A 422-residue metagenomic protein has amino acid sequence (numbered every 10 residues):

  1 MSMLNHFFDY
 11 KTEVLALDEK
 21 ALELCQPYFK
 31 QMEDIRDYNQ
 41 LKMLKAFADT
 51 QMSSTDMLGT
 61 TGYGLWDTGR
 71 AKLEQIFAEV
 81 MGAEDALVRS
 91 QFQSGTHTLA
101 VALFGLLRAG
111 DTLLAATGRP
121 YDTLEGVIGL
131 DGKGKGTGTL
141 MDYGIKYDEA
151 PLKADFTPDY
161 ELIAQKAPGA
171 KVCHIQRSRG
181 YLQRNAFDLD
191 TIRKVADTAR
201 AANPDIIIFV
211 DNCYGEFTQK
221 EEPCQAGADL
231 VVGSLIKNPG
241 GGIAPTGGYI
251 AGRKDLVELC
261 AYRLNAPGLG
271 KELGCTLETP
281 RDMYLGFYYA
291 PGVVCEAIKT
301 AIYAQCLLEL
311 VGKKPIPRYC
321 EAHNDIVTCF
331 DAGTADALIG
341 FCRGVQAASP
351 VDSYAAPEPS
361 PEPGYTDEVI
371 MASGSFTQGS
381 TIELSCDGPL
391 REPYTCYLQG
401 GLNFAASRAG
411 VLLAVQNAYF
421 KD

Functional and structural regions predicted by a protein language model:
L4-Q26, E33, K42-D56, L65 (+8 more regions): Conserved PLP-enzyme active-site core in the AAT-like
T60, L87-S90, I326-D331: Short glycine-rich or small-residue beta-strand-to-loop segments that form or flank ligand, phosphate, metal/Fe-S
Y63-G69: N-terminal small-domain helix-loop-helix segment of the aminotransferase-like
A71, F77-G82, S90-Q91: Extended, compositionally biased flexible segments
E309-K421: Conserved C-terminal alpha-helix-loop-beta "cap" of PLP-dependent enzymes that closes/shapes the active-site mouth
